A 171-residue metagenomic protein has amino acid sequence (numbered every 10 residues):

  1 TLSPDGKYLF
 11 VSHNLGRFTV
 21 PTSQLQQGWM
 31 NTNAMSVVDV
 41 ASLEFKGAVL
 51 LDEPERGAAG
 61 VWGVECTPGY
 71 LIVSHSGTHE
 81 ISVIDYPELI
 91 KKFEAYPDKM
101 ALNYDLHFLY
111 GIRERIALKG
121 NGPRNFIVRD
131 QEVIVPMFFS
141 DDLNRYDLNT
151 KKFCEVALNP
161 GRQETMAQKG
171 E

Functional and structural regions predicted by a protein language model:
T1, A41-A59, E94-K119, A157-K169: Surface-exposed loop and turn segments in beta-propeller and other repeat-based domains that flank or scaffold
S3-D5, T67, R129: Structural WD40 beta-propeller signal
V11-T32, I84-Y96: Short, conserved, GDST-rich strand-edge loop motifs in beta-rich repeat architectures
G16-T19, T78-E80, S140-D142: Short glycine/acidic-enriched loop and turn motifs that connect beta-strands
L25, W29-A34, T78, Y110 (+1 more regions): A detector of repeated loop/turn-to-beta-strand junctions in beta-rich toroidal repeat architectures
N31, G60, G77, G122 (+1 more regions): Beta-rich catalytic cores
